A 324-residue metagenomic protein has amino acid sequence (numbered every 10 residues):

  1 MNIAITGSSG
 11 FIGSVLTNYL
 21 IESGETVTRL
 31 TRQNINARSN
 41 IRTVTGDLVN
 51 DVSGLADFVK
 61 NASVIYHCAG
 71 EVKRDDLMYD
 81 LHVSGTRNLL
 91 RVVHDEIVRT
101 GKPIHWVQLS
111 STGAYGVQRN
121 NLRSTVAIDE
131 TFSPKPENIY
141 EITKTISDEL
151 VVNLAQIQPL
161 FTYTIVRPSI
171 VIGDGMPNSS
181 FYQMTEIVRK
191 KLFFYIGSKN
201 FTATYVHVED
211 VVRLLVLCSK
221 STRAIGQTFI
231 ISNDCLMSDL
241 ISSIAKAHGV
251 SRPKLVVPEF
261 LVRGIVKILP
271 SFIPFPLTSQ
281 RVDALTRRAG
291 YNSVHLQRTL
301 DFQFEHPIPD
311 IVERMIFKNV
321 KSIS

Functional and structural regions predicted by a protein language model:
I3-S23: N-terminal Rossmann NAD(P)H-binding glycine-rich loop of SDR-like oxidoreductase domains
T45-N88, A114-V117: NAD(P)H-binding glycine-rich loop region in Rossmannoid oxidoreductase-like domains and their noncatalytic homologs
L77-N88, P134, N138, I142-T143 (+1 more regions): Glycine-rich NAD(P)-binding loop of the Rossmann-fold in SDR/ketoreductase-type enzymes
N88-I139: Conserved Rossmann-fold NAD(P)-dependent oxidoreductase catalytic core, especially the SDR/UDP-sugar
N121-I172, M176: Catalytic helix-loop patch of NAD(P)-dependent Rossmann-fold dehydrogenases
T131-P134, E186-V206, D210, L214 (+1 more regions): A conserved pocket-lining segment of Rossmann-fold NAD(P)-dependent short-chain dehydrogenase/reductase
T145, P159-F161, I172-Y182, L217-F229 (+1 more regions): Glycine/proline-rich active-site loop of Rossmann-fold NAD(P)-dependent oxidoreductases
L217, S221-L277, S293, P309 (+2 more regions): Mid/C-terminal beta-alpha module of Rossmann-like enzyme folds, strongest in SDR-family dehydrogenases/epimerases
